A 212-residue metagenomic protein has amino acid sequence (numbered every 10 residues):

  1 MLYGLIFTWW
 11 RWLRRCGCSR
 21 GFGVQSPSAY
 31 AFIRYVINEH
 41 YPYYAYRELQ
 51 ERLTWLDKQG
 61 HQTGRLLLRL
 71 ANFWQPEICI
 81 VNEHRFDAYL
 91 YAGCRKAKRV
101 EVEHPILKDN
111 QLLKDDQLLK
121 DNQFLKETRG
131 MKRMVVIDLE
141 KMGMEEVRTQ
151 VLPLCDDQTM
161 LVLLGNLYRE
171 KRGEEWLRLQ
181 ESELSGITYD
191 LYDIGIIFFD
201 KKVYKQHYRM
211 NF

Functional and structural regions predicted by a protein language model:
M1-V136, E140-D157, Y168-F212: A short alpha-helical cap/connector motif
T159-L161: Short glycine-centered segments of the SAM/dcSAM-binding site in methyltransferase folds
L164-N166: Hydrophobic alpha-helical membrane segments
